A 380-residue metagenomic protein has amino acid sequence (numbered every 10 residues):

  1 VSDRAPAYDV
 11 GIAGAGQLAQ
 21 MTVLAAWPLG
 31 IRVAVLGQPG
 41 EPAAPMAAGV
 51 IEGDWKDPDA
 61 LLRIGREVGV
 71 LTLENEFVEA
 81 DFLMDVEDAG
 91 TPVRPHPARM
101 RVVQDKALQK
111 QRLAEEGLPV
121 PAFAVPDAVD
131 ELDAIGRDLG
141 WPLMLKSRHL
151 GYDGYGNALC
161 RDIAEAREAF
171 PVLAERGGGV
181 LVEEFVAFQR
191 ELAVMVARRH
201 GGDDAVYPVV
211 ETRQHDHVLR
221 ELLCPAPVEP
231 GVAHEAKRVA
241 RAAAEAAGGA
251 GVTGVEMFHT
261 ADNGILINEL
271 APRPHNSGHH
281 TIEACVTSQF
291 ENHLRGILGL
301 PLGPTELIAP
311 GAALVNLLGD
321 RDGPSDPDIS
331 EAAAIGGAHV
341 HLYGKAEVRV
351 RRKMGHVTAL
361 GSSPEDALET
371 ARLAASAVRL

Functional and structural regions predicted by a protein language model:
V1-Q111, D130: ATP-binding N-terminal substructure of ATP-dependent carboxylate-amine bond-forming enzymes
P6, R295-L380: Peripheral (often C-terminal) accessory segments that flank ATP-dependent C-N-forming ligase machineries
A26, L71, V194, H293 (+1 more regions): Residue-level signal for inorganic ion chemistry
R32, P92, P119, P142 (+1 more regions): Residue-level detector of anion-binding/catalytic polar loops
A43-A44, R148-L150, V348-R352: Short, flexible turn/loop "capping" segments at secondary-structure junctions
V102-A193, A197-A243, A371-A375: Active-site nucleotide/adenylate-binding loops and adjacent lid/helix of ATP-dependent enzymes
L173-V180, E184-V228, H234-I267, A271-H279 (+4 more regions): Phosphate-binding core of ATP-grasp and ATP-grasp-like enzymes
T281-E283: A conserved FAD-binding loop/helix module that cradles the flavin
